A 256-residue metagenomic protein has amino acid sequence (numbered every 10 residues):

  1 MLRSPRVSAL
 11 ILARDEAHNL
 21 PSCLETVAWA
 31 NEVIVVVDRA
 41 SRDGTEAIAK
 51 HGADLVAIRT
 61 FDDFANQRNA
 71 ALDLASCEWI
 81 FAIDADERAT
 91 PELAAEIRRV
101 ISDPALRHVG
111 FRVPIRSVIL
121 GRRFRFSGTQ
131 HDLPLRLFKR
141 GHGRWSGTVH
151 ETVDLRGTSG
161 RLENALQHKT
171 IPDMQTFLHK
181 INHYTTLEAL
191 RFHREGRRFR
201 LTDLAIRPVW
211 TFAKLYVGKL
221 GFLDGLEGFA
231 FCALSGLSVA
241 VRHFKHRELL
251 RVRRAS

Functional and structural regions predicted by a protein language model:
M1-T26: N-proximal low-complexity "stem/linker" segments adjacent to membrane-targeting elements
R6, N31-V33: Residues at the starts of beta-strands that form the adenosine-phosphate
P21, R42-H51, E92-L93: Acidic helix N-cap motif at the loop->helix transition within catalytic regions of sugar-transfer enzymes
T26, V37-I48, D84: A conserved acidic beta->alpha catalytic loop
W29, H51-G52, L133, L155: Short, structured coil segments at secondary-structure junctions
V36, R59, F81-A85: Catalytic metal- and UDP-sugar-binding loop of GT-A-like glycosyltransferases, i.e., residues flanking the conserved
V37, E46-L74: Conserved donor nucleotide-binding strand/loop of the catalytic core
N69-L72, E78-W79, I83, T90-R253: Catalytic-site signature of metal-activated, phosphate-bearing donor transferases, centered on the GT-A/GT-A-like
